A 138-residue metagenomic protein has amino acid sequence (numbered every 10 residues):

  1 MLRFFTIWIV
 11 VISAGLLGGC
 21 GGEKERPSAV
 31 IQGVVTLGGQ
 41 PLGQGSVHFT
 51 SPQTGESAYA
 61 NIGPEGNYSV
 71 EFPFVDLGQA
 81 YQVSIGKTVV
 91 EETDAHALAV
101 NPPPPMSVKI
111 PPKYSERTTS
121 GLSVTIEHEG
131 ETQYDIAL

Functional and structural regions predicted by a protein language model:
M1-I9: Bacterial N-terminal signal peptides that target proteins for export
L16-G19: C-terminal motif of bacterial Sec signal peptides marking the signal peptidase cleavage site
G21-L138: Beta-strand-dominated extracellular/periplasmic modules and repeats in secreted or surface-exposed proteins
